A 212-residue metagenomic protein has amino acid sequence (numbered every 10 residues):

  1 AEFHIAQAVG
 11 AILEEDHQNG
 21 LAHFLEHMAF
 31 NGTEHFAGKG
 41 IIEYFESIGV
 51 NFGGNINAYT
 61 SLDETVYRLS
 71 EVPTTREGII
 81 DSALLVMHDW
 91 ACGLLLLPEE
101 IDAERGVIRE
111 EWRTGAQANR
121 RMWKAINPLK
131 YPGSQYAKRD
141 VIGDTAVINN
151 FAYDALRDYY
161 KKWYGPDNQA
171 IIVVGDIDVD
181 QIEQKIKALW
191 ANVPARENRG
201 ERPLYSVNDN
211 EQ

Functional and structural regions predicted by a protein language model:
A1-L13, H35-R76, E100, T114-N168 (+1 more regions): Non-catalytic beta-strand/loop surface segments
E15, N19, I171: Active-site alpha-helix of zinc metalloproteases
N19-T33: Active-site SXXK
H23, Y67, M87, I108 (+2 more regions): Divalent metal-coordination and catalytic microenvironments
M28, V86, W90, E111 (+2 more regions): Generic, well-ordered alpha-helical scaffold segments in large soluble proteins
G32-H35, L69-E104: M16/insulysin-pitrilysin zinc metalloprotease superfamily fold
A37-G38, V179-E183: Extracytoplasmic/secreted cell-surface and envelope-processing proteins
P73-R76, D176-D180: Helix N-cap motif at beta-to-alpha junctions
